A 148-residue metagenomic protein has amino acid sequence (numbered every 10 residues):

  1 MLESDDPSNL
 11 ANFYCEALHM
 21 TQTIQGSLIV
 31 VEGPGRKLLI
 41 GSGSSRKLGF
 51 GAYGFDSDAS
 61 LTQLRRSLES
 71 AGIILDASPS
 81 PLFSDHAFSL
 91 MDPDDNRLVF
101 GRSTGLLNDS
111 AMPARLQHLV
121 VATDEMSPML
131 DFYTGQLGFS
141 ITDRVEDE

Functional and structural regions predicted by a protein language model:
M1-D5, S42-L68, S80, H86-M91 (+1 more regions): Vicinal oxygen chelate
M1-K37, A122-E148: Core segments of cupin and vicinal oxygen chelate
R36-I40, K47-L48, D95-V99: Short, charged/polar, Gly/Pro-enriched secondary-structure boundary elements
L39-G43, N108-S110: Short, flexible, solvent-exposed loop/turn segments with mixed acidic/basic and small polar residues
R65, E69-R115, R144: Vicinal oxygen chelate
